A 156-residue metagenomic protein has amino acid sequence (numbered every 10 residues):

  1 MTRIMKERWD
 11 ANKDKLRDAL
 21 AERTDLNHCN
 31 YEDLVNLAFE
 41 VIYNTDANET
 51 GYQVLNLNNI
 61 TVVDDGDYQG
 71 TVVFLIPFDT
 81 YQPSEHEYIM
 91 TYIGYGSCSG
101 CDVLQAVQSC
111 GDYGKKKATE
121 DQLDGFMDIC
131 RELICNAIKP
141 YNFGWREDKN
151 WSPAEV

Functional and structural regions predicted by a protein language model:
M1-G66, V103-V156: N-terminal domain-onset segments
G66-Q69, P77-V107: Acidic, low-complexity, intrinsically disordered interaction modules
